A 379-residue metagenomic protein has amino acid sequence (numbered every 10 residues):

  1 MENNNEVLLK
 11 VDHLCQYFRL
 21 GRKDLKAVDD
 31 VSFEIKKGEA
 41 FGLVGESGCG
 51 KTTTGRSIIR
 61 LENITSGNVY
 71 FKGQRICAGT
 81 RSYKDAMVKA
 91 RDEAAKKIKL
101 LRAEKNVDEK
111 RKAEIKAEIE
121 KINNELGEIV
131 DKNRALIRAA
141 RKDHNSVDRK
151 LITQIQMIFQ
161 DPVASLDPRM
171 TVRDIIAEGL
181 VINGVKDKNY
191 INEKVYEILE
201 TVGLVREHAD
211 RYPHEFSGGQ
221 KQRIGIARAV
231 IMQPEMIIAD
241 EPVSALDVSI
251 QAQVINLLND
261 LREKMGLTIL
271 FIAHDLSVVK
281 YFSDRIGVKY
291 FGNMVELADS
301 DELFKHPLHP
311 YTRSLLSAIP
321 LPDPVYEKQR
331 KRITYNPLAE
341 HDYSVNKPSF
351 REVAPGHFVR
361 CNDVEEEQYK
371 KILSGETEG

Functional and structural regions predicted by a protein language model:
E2-V7, D24, C77, D299-G379: Charged, flexible cofactor/metal-binding loops and thiol motifs
G67-A78, I129-A139, L151: Conserved ABC transporter NBD signature motif
Y190-E207: Conserved ABC ATPase "signature" region
Y212-F216, Q220: Conserved ABC ATPase signature
I231-E235, Q251: A short, proline-enriched helix->beta-strand linker immediately N-terminal to the Walker B motif in ABC-type P-loop
M294-A298: ABC ATPase "signature
